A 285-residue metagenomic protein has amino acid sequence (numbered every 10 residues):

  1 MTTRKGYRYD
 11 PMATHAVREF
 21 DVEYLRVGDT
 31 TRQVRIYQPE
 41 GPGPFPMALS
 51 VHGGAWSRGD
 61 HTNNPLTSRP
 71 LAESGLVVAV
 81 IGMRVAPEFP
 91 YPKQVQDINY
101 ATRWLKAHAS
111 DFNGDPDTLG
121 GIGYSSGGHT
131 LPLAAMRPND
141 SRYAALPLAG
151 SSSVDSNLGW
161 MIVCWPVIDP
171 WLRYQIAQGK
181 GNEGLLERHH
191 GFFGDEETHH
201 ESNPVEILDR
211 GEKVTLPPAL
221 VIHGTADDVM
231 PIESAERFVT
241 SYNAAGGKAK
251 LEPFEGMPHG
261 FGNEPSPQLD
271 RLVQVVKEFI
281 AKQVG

Functional and structural regions predicted by a protein language model:
M1-G285: Alpha/beta-hydrolase superfamily serine-hydrolase fold, recognizing
